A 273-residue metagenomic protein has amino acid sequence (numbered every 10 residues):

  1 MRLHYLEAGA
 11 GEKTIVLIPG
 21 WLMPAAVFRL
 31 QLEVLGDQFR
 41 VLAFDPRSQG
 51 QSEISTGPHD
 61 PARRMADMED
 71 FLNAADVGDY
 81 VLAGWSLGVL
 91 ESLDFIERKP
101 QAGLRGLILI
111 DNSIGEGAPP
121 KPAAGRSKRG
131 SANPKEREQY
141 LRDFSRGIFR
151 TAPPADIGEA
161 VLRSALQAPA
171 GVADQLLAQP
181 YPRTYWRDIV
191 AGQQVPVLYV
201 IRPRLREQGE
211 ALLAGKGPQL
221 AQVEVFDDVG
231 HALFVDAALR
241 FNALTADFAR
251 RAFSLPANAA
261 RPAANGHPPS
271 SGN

Functional and structural regions predicted by a protein language model:
M1-L17, D37-R40, G78, E159 (+4 more regions): Alpha/beta-hydrolase fold catalytic core
L6, E33, A43-A83, L87 (+1 more regions): Active-site loop/oxyanion-hole signature of alpha/beta-hydrolase fold enzymes
L6-I54: Conserved HGGG/HGGXW glycine-rich cap/lid loop of the alpha/beta-hydrolase fold
L22, P46-G50, V89, I114 (+1 more regions): Alpha/beta-hydrolase active-site loop signature
V27-R29, S52-P58, P119-P120, E210-A211: Conserved catalytic-core motifs of eukaryotic protein kinase domains, centered on the activation segment
L93-R98, G103-K135: Flexible "cap/lid" loop of the alpha/beta hydrolase fold
G117-P122, P134-G192: Conserved alpha/beta-hydrolase catalytic His-Asp/Glu region
P196-V235, R240: Conserved loop-alpha-helix segment in the C-terminal half of the alpha/beta-hydrolase fold that carries the catalytic
